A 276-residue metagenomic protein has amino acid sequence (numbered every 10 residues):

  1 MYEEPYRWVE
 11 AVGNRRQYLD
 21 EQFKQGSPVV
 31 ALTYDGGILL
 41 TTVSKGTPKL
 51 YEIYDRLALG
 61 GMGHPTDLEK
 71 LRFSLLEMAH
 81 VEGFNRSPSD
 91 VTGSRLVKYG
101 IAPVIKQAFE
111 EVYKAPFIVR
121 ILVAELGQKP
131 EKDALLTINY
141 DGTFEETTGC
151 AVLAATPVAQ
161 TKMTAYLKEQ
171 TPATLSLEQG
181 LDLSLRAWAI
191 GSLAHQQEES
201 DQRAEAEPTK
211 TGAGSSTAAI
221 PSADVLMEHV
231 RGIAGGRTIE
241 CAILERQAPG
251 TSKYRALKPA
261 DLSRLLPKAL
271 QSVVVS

Functional and structural regions predicted by a protein language model:
M1-S276: Long, low-complexity N-terminal extensions
